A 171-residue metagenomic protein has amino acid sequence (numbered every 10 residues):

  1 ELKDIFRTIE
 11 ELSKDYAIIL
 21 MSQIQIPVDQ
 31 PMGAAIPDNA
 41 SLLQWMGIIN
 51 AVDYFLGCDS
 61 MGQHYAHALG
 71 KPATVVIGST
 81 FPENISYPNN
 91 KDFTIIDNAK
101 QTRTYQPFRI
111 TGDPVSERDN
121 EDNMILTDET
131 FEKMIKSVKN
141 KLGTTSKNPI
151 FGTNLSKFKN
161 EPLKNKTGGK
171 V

Functional and structural regions predicted by a protein language model:
E1-N84, N90: Donor-binding and catalytic core of enzymes assembling or modifying cell-surface/extracellular glycoconjugates
N89-V171: Leloir-type glycosyltransferase catalytic cores
